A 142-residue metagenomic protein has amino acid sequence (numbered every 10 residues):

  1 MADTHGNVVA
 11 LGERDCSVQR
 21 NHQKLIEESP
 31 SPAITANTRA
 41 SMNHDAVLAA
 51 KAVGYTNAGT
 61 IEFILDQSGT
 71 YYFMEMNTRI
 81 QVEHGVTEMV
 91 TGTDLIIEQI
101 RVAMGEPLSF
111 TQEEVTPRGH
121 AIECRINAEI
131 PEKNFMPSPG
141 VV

Functional and structural regions predicted by a protein language model:
M1-V142: ATP-dependent carboxylate activation and anion-phosphoryl transfer catalytic cores that bind Mg-ATP to form
